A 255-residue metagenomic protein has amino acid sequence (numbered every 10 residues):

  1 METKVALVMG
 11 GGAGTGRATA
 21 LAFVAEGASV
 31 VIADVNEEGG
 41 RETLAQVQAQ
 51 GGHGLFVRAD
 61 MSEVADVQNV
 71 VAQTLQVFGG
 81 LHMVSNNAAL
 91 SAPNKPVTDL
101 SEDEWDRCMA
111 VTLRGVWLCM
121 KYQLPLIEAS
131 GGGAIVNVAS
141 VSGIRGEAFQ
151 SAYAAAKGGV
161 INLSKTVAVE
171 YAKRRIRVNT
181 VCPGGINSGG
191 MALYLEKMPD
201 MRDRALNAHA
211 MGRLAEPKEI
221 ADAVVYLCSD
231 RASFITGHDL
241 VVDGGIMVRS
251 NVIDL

Functional and structural regions predicted by a protein language model:
E2-V31, V167: Canonical Rossmann dinucleotide-binding motif of NAD(H)/NADP(H)-dependent dehydrogenases/reductases, specifically
E37-E38, R58-V70, E102, K218-E219: The beta1-alpha1 cofactor-binding region of Rossmann-like NAD(H)/NADP(H)-dependent oxidoreductases
N94, V225, T236-L255: Short C-terminal tail/terminal secondary-structure segment of NAD(P)H-dependent dehydrogenase/reductase domains
K95-V97, S101-D106, A205: Substrate-binding pocket helix/loop in short-chain dehydrogenase/reductase
M120, A156, S164: Active-site helix of classical SDR
P125, V169-K173, S233: Alpha-helical segment proximal to the catalytic Tyr-Lys
S140: Residue(s) in the substrate-gating loop at a strand-loop-helix junction that position the organic substrate next
